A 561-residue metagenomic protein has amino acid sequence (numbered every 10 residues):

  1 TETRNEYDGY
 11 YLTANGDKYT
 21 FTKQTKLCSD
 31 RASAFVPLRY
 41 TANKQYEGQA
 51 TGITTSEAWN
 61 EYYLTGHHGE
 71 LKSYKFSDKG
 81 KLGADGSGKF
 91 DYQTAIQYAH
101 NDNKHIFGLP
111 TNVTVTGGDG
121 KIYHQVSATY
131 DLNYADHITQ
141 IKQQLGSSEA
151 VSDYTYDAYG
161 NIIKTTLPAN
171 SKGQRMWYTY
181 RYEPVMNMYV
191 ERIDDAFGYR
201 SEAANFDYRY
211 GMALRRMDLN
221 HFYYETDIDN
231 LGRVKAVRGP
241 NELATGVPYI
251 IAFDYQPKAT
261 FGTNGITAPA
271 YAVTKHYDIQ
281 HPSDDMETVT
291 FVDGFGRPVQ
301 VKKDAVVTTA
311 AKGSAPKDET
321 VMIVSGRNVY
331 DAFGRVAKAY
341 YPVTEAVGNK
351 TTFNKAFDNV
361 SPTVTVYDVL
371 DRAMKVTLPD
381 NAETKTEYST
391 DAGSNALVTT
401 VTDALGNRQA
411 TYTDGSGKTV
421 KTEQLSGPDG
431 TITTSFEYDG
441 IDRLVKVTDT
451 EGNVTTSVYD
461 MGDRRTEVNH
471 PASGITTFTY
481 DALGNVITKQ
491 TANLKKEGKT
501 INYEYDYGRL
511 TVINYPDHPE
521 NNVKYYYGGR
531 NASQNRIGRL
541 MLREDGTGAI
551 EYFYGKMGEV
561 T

Functional and structural regions predicted by a protein language model:
T1-T561: Acidic, low-complexity segments
